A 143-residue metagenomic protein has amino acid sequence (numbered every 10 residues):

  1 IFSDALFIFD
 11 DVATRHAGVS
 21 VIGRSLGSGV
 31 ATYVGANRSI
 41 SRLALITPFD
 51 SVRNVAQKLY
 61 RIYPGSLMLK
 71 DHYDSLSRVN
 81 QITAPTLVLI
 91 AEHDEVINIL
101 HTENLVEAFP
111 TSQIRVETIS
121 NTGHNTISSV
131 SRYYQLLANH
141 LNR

Functional and structural regions predicted by a protein language model:
I1-T14: Alpha/beta-hydrolase active-site loop
R15-S25: Alpha/beta-hydrolase fold nucleophile elbow
S28-R78, A84: Hydrolase active-site cap/lid region
S75, A84, N98-E107: Short alpha-helix in the alpha/beta-hydrolase fold that links the catalytic acid
Q81-T83, V88-D94: Short beta-strand/loop motif that positions the catalytic acidic residue of the alpha/beta-hydrolase fold
V96, T122-R132: Catalytic histidine-centered segment of alpha/beta-hydrolase-like enzymes
E103-T126: Catalytic histidine neighborhood in serine/cysteine hydrolases with alpha/beta-hydrolase-type architecture
V130-R143: Catalytic active-site module of serine/aspartate enzymes centered on a nucleophile-bearing elbow/loop
